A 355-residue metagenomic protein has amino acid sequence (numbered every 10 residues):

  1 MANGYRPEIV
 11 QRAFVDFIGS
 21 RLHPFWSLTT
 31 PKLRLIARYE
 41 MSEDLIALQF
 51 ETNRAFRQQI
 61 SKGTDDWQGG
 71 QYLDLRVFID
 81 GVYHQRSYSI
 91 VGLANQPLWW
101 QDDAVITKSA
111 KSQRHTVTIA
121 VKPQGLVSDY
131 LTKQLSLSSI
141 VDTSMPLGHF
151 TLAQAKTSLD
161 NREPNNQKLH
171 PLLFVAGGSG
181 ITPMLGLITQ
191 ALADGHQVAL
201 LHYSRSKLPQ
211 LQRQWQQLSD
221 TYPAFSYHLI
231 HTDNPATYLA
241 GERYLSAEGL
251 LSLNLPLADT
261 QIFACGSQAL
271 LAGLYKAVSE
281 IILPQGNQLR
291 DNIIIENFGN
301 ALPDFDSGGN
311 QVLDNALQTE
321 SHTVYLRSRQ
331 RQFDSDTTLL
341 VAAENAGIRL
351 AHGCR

Functional and structural regions predicted by a protein language model:
M1-E8, Q212, T260-Q261: N-terminal intrinsically disordered, low-complexity, charge/repeat-rich segments that act as generic
A2-L28: A eukaryote-biased signal for short, well-structured alpha-helical docking elements
G19-I140, S144, T157, N161-R162 (+3 more regions): Ferredoxin-reductase
I36, K62, L250-L251, L350: Generic recognition of flexible, low-complexity loop/linker segments
F50-T52, I90, V121, L152 (+3 more regions): Hydrophobic residues in beta-strands and at strand termini
A104-T107, S128-F333: FNR/FR-type flavoprotein reductase catalytic core
Q332, T337-R355: Immediate flanking context of iron-sulfur cluster ligation sites
